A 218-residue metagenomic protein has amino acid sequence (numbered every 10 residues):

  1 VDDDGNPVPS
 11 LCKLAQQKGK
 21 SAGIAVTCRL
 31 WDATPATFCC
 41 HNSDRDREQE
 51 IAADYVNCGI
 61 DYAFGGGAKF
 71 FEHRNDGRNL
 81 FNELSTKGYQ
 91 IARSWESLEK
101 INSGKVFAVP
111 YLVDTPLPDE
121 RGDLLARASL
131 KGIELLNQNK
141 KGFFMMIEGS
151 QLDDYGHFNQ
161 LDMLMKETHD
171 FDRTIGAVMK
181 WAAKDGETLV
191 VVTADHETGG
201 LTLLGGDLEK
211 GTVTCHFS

Functional and structural regions predicted by a protein language model:
V1: N-terminal carbohydrate-binding/catalytic regions of secreted carbohydrate-active enzymes
G5-P9, K13-Q16, S21-D32: Mobile, glycine-rich extracellular loop/lid and propeptide segments that shape or gate substrate/ligand access
W31-S218: A post-motif C-terminal structural segment
